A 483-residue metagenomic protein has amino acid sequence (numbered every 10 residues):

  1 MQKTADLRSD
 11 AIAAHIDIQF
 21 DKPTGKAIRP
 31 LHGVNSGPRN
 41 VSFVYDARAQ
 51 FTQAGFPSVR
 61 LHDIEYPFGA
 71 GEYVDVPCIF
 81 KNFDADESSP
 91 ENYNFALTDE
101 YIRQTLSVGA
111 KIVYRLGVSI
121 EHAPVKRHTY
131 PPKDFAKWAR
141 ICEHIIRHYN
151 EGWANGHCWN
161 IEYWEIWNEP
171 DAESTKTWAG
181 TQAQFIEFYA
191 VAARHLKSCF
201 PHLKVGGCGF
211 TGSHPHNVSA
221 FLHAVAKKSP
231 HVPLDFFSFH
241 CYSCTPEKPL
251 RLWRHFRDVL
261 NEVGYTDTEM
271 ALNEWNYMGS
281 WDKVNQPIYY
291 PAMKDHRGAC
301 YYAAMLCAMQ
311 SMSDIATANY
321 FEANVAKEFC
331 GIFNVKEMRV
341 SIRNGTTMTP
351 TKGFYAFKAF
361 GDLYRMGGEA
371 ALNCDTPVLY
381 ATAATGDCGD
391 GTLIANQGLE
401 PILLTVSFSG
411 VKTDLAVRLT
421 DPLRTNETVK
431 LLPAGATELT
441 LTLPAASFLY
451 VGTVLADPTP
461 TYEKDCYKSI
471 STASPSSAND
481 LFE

Functional and structural regions predicted by a protein language model:
Q2-S58: N-terminal carbohydrate-binding accessory modules
V34, T105, I145, W164 (+7 more regions): Conserved, mostly hydrophobic/aromatic
R39-F51, P215-K227, A299-L306: Short, acidic/polar
A54-C244: Substrate-binding cleft and catalytic face of glycoside hydrolase catalytic domains, especially the flexible beta-alpha
Y242-N285: Glycoside hydrolase catalytic-domain groove-lining segments
N276-Y364, G368-Y380, D387-C388: Aromatic/acidic polysaccharide-binding cleft in carbohydrate-active enzymes
D375-P422, A445-L449, L455-P460, N479: Carbohydrate-binding surface patches
P433-F482: C-terminal beta-strand-rich structural cap/linker in extracellular carbohydrate-active enzymes
